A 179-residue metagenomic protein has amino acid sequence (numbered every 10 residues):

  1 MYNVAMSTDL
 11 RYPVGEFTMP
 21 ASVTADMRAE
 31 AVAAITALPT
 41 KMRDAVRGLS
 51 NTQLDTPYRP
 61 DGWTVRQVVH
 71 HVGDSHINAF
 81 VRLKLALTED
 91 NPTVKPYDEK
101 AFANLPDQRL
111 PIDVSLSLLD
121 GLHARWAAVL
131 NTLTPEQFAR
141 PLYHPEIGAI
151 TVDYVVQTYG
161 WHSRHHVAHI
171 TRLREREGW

Functional and structural regions predicted by a protein language model:
M1-V14, T18-P20, L54-K100, L105 (+2 more regions): Short, contiguous alpha-helical
A21-D26, I35-P39, V81-L85, G121-H123: Short low-complexity stretches enriched in small and charged residues
V23-A33, E89, R109-S117, Y154: Solvent-exposed interaction patches of small proteins and small membrane subunits
V23-Y58: Short, contiguous, helix-prone interaction/anchoring segments in small proteins
A33-A45, F102-R140, Y159: Acidic/histidine-rich alpha-helical segments that form the ligand environment of transition-metal centers
A45, L49-T52, D90, L133-E136 (+1 more regions): A short secondary-structure junction motif
